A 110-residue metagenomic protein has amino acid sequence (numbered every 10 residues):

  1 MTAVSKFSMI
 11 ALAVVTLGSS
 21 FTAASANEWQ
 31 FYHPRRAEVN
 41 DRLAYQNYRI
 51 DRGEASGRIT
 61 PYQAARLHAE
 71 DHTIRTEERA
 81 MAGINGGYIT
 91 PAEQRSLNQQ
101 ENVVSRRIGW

Functional and structural regions predicted by a protein language model:
M1-A26: Classic N-terminal secretory signal peptides
S25-W110: Glycine- and aromatic-enriched low-complexity segments, predominantly in secreted/extracellular proteins and matrices
